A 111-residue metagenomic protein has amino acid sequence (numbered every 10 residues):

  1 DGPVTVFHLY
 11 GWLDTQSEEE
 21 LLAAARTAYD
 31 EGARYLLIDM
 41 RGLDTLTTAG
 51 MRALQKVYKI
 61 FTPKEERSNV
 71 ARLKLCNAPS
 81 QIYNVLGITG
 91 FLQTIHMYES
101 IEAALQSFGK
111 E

Functional and structural regions predicted by a protein language model:
D1, G109-E111: Non-catalytic signal-transmission and effector/linker regions of two-component phosphorelay proteins
D1-H8: Short beta-strand/loop segment at the start of cytosolic alpha/beta domains
T15-T94: Amphipathic alpha-helical interaction surfaces in cytosolic regulatory modules
A23, A103-Q106: Polar/charged alpha-helical tracts
N84-V85, Q106-G109: Short, solvent-exposed polar/charged micro-motifs at secondary-structure junctions
I95-S100, A104: Short acidic-hydrophobic, aromatic-tinged amphipathic segments that line or gate anion-handling sites
